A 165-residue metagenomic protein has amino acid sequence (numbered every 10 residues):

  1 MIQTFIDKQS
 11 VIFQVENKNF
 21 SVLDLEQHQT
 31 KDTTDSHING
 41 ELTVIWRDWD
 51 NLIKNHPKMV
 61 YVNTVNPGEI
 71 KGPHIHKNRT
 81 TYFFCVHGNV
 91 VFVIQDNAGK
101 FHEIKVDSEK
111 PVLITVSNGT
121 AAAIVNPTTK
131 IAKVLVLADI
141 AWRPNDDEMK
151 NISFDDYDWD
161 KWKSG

Functional and structural regions predicted by a protein language model:
M1-L113, T129-G165: Non-catalytic, conserved peripheral segments adjacent to functional cores
I124-P127: Asparagine-centered strand-capping/turn motif at beta-strand->loop junctions
